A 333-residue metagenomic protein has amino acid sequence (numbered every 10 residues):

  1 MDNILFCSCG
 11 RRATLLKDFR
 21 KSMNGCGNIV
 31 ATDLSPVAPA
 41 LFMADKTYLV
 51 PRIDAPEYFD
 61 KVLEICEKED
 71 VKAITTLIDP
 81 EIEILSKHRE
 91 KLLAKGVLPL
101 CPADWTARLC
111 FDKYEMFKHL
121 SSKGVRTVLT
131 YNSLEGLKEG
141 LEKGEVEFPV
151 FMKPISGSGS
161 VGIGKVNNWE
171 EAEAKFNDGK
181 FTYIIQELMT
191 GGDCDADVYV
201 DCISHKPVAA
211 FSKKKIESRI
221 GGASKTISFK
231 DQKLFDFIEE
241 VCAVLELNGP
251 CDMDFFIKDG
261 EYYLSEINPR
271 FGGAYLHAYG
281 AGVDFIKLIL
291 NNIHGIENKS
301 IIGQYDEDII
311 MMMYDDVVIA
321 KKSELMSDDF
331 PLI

Functional and structural regions predicted by a protein language model:
M1-L100: ATP-binding N-terminal substructure of ATP-dependent carboxylate-amine bond-forming enzymes
D2, V128, V150, V161 (+3 more regions): Change "...and in nucleic-acid phosphodiester-cleaving endonucleases..." to "...and in nucleic-acid processing enzymes
L5-F6, A73-T76, V128-L129, I184-E187 (+1 more regions): Short catalytic-loop micro-motif centered on adjacent basic/acidic residues
P36, S156, T190, I257 (+1 more regions): Short, glycine/acidic-enriched loop or turn micro-motifs at the edges of active sites
A40-F42, Y58-D60, A107-D112, S160-I163 (+1 more regions): Short, charged, surface-exposed secondary-structure boundary motifs
Y48, E69, K230-I333: ATP-dependent carboxylate activation and anion-phosphoryl transfer catalytic cores that bind Mg-ATP to form
A107-T190, C202-S204, Q232: Active-site nucleotide/adenylate-binding loops and adjacent lid/helix of ATP-dependent enzymes
V166-E246, F256-I257, E261-Y263: Phosphate-binding site of ATP-dependent enzymes
